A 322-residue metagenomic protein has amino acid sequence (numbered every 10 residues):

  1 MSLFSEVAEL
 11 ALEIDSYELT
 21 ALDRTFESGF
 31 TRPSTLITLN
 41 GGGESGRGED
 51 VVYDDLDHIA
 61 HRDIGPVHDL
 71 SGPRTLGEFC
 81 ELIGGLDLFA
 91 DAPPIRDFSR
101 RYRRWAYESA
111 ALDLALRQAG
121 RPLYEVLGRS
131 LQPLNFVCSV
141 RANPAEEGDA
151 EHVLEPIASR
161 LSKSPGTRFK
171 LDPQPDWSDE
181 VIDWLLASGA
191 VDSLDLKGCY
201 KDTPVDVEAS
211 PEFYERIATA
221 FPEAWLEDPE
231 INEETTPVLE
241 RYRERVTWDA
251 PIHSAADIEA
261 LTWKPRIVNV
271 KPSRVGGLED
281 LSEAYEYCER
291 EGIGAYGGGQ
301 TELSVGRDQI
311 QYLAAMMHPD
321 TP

Functional and structural regions predicted by a protein language model:
M1-H58, R62: Structured beta-strand/loop patches that form or line metal/cofactor-binding pockets in enzymes
G29, W105-A106, L278, S304: Short alpha-helix boundary/capping motifs
T31, L116-A119, H318: Hydrophobic/aromatic-lined pockets within catalytic cores
S34-L36, P133-N135, I267: Broad gene-expression machinery/nucleic-acid interaction feature
N40-A119: Metal- or metallocofactor-binding catalytic centers and their adjacent structured scaffolds across diverse enzyme
F98-I231: Active-site-facing alpha/beta catalytic cores
W177-A314: Catalytic core of soluble alpha/beta enzymes
D320-P322: Short helix/strand-capping turn motifs
